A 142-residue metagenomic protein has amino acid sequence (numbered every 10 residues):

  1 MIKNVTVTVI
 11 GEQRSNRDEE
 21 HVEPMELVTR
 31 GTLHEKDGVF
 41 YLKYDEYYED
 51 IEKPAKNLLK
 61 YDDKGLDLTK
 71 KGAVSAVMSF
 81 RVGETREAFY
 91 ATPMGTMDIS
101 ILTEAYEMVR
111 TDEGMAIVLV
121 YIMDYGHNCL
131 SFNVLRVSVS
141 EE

Functional and structural regions predicted by a protein language model:
M1-V118, I122-F132, E142: N-terminal intrinsically disordered, cationic/polar leader segments that include organellar targeting peptides
V137-V139: A short acidic/small-residue loop/turn micro-motif
